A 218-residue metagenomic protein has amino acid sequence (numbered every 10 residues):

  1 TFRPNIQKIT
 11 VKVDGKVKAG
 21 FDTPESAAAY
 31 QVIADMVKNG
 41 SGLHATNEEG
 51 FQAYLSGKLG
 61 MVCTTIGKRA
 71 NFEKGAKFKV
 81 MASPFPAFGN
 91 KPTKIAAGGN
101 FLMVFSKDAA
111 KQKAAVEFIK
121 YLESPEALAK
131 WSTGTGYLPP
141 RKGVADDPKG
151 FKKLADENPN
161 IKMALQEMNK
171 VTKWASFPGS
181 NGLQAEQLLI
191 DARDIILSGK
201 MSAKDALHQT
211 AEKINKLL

Functional and structural regions predicted by a protein language model:
T1-K18, L59: Extracytoplasmic/periplasmic solute-binding protein
G15, P159-E212: C-terminal capping/gating helix-and-loop segments adjacent to ligand/active sites or protein-protein/ligand interfaces
G15-H44: Glycine-centered hinge/linker elements that transmit conformational signals in sensory and ligand-binding systems
S26, K38-N39, D108-A115, I195: Short helix-loop capping/hinge motifs at secondary-structure junctions, enriched in acidic/polar residues
L43-S56: Short helix-initiation/N-cap motifs at beta->coil->alpha
Q52, G67-A70, L102-L183: Mature extracytoplasmic/periplasmic domains
G60-T65, M81: Paired acidic/hydrophobic, glycine-rich loop segments that form the ligand-binding mouth/hinge of periplasmic-binding
F72-G89, A155-P159: Ligand-binding "clamshell"
